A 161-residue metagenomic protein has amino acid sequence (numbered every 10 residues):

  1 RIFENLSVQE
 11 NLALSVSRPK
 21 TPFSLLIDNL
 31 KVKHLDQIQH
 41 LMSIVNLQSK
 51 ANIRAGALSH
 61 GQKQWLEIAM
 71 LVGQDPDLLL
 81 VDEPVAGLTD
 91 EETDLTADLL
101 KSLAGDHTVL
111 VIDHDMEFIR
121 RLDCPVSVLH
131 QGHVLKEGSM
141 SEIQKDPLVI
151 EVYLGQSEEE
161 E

Functional and structural regions predicted by a protein language model:
N5-T21: Q-loop/switch helix immediately C-terminal to the Walker
A13, L25-K50, R54, D77 (+1 more regions): Conserved ABC ATPase "signature" region
L79-E83: Catalytic Walker B motif of ABC-type/P-loop ATPase nucleotide-binding domains
T93-G105: Helical segment within the ABC ATPase nucleotide-binding domain
I119-R121: A short, surface-exposed alpha-helical micro-motif characterized by mixed small hydrophobic and charged/polar residues
E137-G138: ABC ATPase "signature
